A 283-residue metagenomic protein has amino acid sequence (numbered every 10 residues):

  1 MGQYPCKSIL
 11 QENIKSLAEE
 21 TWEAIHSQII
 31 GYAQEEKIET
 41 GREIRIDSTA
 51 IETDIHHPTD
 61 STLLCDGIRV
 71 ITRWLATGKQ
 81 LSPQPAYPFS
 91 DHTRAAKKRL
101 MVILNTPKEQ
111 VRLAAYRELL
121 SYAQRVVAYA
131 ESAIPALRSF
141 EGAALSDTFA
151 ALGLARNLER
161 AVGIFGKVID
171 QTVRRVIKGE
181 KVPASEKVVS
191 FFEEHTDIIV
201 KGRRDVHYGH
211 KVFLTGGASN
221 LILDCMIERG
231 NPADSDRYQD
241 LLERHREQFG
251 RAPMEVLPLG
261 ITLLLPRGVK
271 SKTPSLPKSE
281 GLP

Functional and structural regions predicted by a protein language model:
G2-F192: Active-site- or DNA-interface-adjacent structural scaffold in DNA-acting proteins
R45, S190, F213-T215, D224 (+1 more regions): Structured core elements
T53-D54, I199-K201, L223-D224, P266: Short helix/loop capping segments that flank catalytic or ligand/cofactor-binding pockets
K181-F213: Active-site cores of enzymes that catalyze phosphoryl transfer or operate on phosphate-rich substrates
D197, N220, N231-P232, I261-L265: Short, catalytically relevant binding-site loops at active-site mouths
G202-E247: Electropositive, glycine- and tryptophan-enriched low-complexity nucleic-acid-binding patches
A252-G260: Short glycine-rich phosphate-binding loop at a beta-alpha junction
G260-P283: Helix-centered, glycine/charged polyanion-binding patches within enzymatic domains that contact phosphate-containing
